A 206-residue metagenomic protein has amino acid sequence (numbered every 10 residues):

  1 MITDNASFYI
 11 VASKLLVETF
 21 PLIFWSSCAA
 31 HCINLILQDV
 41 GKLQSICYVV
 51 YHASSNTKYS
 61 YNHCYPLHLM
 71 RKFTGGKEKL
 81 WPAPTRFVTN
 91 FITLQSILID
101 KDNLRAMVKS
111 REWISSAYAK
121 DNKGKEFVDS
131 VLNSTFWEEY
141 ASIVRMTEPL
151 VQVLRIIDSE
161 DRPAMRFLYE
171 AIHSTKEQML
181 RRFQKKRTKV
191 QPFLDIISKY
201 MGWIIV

Functional and structural regions predicted by a protein language model:
M1-V206: A eukaryotic "domain-edge + linker/cap" signature
